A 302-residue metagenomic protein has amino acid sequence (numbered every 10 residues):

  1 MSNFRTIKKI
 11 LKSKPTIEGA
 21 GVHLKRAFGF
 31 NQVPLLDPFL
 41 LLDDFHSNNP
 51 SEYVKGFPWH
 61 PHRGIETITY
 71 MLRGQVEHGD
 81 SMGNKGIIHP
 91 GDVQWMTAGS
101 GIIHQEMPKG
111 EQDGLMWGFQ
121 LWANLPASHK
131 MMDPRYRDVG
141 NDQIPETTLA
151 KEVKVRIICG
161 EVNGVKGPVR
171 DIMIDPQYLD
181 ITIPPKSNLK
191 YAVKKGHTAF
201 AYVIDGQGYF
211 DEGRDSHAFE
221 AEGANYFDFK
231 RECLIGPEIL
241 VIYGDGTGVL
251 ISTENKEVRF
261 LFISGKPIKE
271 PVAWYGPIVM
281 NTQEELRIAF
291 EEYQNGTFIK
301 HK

Functional and structural regions predicted by a protein language model:
M1-K302: Jelly-roll (double-stranded beta-helix
